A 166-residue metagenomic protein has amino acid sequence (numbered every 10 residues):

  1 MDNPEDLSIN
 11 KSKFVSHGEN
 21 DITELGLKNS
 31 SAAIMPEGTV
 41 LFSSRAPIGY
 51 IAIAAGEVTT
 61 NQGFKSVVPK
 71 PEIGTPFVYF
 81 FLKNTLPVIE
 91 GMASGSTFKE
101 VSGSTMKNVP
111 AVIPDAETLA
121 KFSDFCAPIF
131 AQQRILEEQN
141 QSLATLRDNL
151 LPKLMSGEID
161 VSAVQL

Functional and structural regions predicted by a protein language model:
P4-E37, A55, T60: Sequence-specific dsDNA recognition surfaces
L41-S43: A generic structural signal for residues embedded in beta-strands
G49-A54: Short, Lys/Arg- and Gly-enriched loop/turn segments at beta-strand edges
Q62-F64: Glycine- and aromatic-enriched periplasmic loops at the membrane-periplasm interface of multi-pass inner-membrane
V67: Glycine- and hydrophobic-rich flexible loops that cap the catalytic core of alpha/beta enzyme folds
E72-I73, F77-F80, N84-V88, M92-K99 (+1 more regions): Amphipathic alpha-helical coiled-coil/heptad-repeat segments
